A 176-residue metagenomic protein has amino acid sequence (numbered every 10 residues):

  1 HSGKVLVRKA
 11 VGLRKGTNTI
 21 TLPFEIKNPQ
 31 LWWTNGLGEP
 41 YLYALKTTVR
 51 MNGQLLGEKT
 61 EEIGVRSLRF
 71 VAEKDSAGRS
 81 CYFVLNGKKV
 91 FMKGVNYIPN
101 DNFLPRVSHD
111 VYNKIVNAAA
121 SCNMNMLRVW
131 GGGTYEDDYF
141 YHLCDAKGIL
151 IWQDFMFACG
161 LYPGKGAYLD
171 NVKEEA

Functional and structural regions predicted by a protein language model:
H1, D170-A176: Short, intrinsically disordered, charge-balanced linker/junction segments flanking boundaries in proteins
H1-L127: Secreted/periplasmic carbohydrate-active enzymes, especially glycoside hydrolases
V90, Y97, T134-Y135, E174: Short secondary-structure boundary segments
V116-C122, M126-V172: Aromatic-lined substrate-binding rim segments of carbohydrate-active enzymes
